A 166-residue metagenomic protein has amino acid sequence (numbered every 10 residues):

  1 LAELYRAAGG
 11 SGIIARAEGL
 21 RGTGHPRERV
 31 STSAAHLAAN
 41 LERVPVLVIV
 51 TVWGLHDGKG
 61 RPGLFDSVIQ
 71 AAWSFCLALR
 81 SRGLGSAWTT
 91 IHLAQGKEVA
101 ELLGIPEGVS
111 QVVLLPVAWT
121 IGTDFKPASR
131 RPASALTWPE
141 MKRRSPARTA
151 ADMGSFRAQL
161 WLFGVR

Functional and structural regions predicted by a protein language model:
L1-V68: Glycine/small-residue-rich phosphate/adenosyl-binding loop
L4-A8, P106, A118: Alpha-helix boundary/capping residues
Y5, G63-F65, L102-L103, A128-R131: Short, glycine/charged-enriched secondary-structure capping and boundary segments
S31-A35, V99-L102, G122: Glycine-rich, charged/polar anion/phosphate-binding loops that engage phosphate groups from diverse ligands
P45-L47, S86, S110-L114: Structural motif
V48-L102: Small-aliphatic-rich amphipathic alpha-helix that forms the alpha element of a beta-alpha
V99-V112: Short, electropositive alpha-helical surface patch
Q111-R166: C-terminal helix-cap and adjacent tail motif
